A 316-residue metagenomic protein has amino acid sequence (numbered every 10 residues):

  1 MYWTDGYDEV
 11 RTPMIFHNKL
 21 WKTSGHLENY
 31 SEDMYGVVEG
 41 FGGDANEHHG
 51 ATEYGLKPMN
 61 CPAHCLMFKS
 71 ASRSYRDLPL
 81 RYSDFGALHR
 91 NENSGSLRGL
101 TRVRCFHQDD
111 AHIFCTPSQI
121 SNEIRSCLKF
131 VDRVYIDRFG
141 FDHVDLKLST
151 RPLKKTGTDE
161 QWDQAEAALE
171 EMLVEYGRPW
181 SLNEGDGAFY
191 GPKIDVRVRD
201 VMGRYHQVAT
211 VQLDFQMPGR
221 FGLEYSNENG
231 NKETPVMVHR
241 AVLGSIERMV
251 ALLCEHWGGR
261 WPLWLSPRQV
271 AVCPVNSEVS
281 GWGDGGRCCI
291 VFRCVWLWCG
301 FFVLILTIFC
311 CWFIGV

Functional and structural regions predicted by a protein language model:
M1-C289, R293, G300, G315-V316: NTP/phosphate- and nucleic-acid-binding module
V303: Non-catalytic nucleic-acid-binding interfaces of large nucleic-acid enzymes and RNP effectors
